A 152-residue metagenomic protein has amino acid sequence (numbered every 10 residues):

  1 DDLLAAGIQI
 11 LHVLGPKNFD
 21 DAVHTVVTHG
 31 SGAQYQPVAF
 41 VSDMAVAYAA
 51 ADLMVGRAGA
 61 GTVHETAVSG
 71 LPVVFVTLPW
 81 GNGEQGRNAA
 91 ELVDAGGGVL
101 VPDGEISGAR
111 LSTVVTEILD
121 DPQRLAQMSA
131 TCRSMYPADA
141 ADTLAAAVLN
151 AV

Functional and structural regions predicted by a protein language model:
D1-M54, G86-A90, V101-R110: Donor-nucleotide binding loops and adjacent catalytic segments primarily of GT-B fold Leloir glycosyltransferases
D21-A22, T62, N88, V114 (+1 more regions): Hydrophobic alpha-helical segments typical of transmembrane helices and their membrane-interface/capping positions
M44-Q85: A donor-sugar binding/catalytic signature common to diverse glycosyltransferases and related nucleotide-sugar
V73, E91-G104, T116-E117: A short acidic/histidine/glycine-rich donor-binding loop in glycosyltransferase catalytic cores
V115, L119-Q123, V148-V152: Short, hydrophobic alpha-helical segments
R124-A138: A short, well-ordered alpha-helix in the C-terminal region of glycosyltransferases
P137-V152: C-terminal alpha-helical cap of glycosyltransferases
